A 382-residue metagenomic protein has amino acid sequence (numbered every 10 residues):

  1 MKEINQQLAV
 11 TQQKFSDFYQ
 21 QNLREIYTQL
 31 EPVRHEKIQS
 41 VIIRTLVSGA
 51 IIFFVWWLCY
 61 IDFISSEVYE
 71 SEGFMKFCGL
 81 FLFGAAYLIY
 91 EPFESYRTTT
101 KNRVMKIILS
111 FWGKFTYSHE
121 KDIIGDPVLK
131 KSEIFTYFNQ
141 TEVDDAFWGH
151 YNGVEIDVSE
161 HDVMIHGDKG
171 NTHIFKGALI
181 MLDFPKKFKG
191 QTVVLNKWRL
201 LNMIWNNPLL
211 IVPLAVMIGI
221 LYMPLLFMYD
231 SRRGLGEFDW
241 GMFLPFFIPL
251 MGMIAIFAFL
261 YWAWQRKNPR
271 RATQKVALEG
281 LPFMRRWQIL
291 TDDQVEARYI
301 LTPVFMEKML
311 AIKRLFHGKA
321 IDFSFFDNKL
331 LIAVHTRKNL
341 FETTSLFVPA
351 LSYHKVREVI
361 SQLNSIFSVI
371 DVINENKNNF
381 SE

Functional and structural regions predicted by a protein language model:
M1-S40, K187-M203: Cytosolic juxtamembrane N-terminal segments of multi-pass membrane proteins
A9, I42-I43, K106, S110-W112 (+3 more regions): Charged, low-complexity intrinsically disordered regions
T28-L46, V68-M75: Short, Lys/Arg-rich cytosolic juxtamembrane segment immediately N-terminal
V33-V41, E91, F238, M242: Membrane-helix interfacial "entry" motifs
V41, T45, G49, F53 (+2 more regions): Alpha-helical transmembrane spans of integral membrane proteins, capturing the lipid-embedded, hydrophobic core of TM
W56-Y60, G84-P92, Y222-L226, I256-Y261: Alpha-helical transmembrane segments
Y60-F77, F83: Hydrophobic or amphipathic, alpha-helical segments that drive membrane association/targeting
C78-N102: Transmembrane alpha-helices and immediately adjacent membrane-cytoplasm interface residues in multi-pass integral
